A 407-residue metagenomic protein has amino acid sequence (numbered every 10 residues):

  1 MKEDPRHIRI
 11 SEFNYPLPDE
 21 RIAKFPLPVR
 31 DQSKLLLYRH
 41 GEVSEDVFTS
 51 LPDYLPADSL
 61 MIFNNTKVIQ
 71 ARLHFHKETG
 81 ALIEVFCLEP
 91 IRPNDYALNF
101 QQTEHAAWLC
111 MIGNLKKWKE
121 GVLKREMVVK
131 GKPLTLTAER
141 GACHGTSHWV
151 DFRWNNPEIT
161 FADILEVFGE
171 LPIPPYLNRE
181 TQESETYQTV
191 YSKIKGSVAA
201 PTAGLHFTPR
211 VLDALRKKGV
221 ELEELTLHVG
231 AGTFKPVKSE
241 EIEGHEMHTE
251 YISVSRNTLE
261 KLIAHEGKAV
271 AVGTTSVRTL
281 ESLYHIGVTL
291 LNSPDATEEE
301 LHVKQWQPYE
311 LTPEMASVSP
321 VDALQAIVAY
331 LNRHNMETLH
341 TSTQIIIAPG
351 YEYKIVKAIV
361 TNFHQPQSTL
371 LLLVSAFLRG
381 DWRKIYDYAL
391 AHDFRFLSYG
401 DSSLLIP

Functional and structural regions predicted by a protein language model:
M1-P407: Surface-exposed, charge/polar-rich loops and edge strands
